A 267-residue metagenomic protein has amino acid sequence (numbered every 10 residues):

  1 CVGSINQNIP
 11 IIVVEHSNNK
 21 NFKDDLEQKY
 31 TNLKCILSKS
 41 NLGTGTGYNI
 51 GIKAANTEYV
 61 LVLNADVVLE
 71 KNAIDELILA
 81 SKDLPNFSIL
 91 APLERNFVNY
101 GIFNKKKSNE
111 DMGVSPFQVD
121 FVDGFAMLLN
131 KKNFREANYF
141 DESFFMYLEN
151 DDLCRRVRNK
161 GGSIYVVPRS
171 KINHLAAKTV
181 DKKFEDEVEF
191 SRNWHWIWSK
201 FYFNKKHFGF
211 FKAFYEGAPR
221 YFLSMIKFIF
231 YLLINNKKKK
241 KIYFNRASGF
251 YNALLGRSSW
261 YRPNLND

Functional and structural regions predicted by a protein language model:
C1-Q7: Short, well-formed alpha-helical segments that are part of the catalytic scaffolds of diverse glycosyltransferases
E15-K23: A conserved acidic beta->alpha catalytic loop
L37-A55: Glycine-rich, basic loop-to-helix element that forms the pyrophosphate-binding segment of sugar-nucleotide handling
V60: Short aromatic/hydrophobic "clamp" motif used to bind/position activated sugar donors
K71-I102: Conserved donor NDP-sugar-binding/catalytic core segment of glycosyltransferases
G101-A126: Short, flexible, basic/aromatic active-site loop/helix in glycosyltransferases
F121, F125-Y139, S143-K171: A short, conserved alpha-helix in the catalytic core of glycosyltransferases
S191-W198, F210-D267: Non-catalytic, C-terminal membrane-associated alpha-helical segments of glycosyltransferases
